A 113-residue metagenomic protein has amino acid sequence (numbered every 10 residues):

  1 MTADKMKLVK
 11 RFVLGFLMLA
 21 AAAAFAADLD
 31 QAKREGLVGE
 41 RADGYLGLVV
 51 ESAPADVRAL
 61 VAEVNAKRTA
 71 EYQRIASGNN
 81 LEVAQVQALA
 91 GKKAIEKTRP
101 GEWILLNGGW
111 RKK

Functional and structural regions predicted by a protein language model:
T2-F16: Bacterial N-terminal signal peptides that target proteins for export
A21-A22: N-terminal signal peptide c-region/cleavage motif recognized by signal peptidases
A27-A59, E63, K67, N79 (+1 more regions): Amphipathic, charged alpha-helical segments and their helix-to-coil junctions in extracytoplasmic/peripheral assemblies
E71-Q73: Contiguous, amphipathic alpha-helical segments that mediate oligomerization or scaffolding in large protein assemblies
